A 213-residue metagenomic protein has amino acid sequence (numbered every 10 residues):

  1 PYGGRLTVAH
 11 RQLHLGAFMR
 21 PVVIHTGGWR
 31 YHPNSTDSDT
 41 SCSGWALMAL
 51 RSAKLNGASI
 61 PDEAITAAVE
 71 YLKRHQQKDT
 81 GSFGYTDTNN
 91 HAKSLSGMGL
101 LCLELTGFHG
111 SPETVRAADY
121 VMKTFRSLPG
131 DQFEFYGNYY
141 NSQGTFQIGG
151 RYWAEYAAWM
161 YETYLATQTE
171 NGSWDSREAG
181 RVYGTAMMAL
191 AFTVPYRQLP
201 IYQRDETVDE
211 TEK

Functional and structural regions predicted by a protein language model:
P1-A17, P21-A67, R74-W159, D175-E212: An alpha-helical repeat/solenoid feature that recognizes helix-turn-helix modules
A154-E170: Short glycine/proline-rich, acidic loop/turn segments that cap or connect secondary-structure elements
